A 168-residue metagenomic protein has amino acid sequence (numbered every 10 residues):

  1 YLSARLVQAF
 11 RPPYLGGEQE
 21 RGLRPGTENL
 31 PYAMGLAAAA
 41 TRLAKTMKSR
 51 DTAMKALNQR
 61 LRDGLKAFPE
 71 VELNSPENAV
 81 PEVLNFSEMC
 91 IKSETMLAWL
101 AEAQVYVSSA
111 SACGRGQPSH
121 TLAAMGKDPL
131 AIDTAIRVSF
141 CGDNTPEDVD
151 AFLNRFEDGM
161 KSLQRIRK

Functional and structural regions predicted by a protein language model:
Y1-K168: Pyridoxal 5′-phosphate
